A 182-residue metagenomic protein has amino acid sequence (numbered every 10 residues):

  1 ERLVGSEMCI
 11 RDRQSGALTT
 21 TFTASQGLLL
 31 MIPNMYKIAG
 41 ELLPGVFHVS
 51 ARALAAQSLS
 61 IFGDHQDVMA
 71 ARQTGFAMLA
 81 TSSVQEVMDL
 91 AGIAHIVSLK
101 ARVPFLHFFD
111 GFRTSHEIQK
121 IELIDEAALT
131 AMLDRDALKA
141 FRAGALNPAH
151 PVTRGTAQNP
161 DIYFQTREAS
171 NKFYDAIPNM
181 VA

Functional and structural regions predicted by a protein language model:
E1-E7: Single conserved hydrophobic/aromatic residue that forms the stacking wall/gate of nucleotide- or nucleobase-binding
I10-L18, Y36-L42, R72: Alpha-helix C-terminal capping segments
R11, M31-M35, A56-F62, D89-G92 (+1 more regions): Short acidic, glycine/serine/threonine-rich loops at helix termini
Q14-L30, P44-V49, A80-S82: A short, small-residue-rich loop immediately preceding and capping a beta-strand
L42-L54, L129-L138: A glycine-rich helix N-cap at a beta->alpha junction
I61-G111, R135-D136: Conserved thiamine diphosphate
F105-A182: Conformationally flexible catalytic loops at phosphate/diphosphate-handling active centers
